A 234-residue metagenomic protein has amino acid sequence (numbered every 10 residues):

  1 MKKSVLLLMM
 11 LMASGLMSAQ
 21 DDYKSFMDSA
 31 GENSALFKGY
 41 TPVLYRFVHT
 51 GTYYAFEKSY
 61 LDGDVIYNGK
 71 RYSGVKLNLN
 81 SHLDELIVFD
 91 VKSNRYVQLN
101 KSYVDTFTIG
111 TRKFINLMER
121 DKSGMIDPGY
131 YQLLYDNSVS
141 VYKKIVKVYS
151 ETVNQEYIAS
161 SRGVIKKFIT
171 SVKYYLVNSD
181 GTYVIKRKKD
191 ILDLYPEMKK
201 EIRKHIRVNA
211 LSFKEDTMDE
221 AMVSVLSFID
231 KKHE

Functional and structural regions predicted by a protein language model:
M1-S4: Positively charged n-region of N-terminal signal peptides that target proteins for export
L6-M9: Sec-dependent N-terminal signal peptides
A13-G15: N-terminal signal peptide c-region/cleavage motif recognized by signal peptidases
M17-T52: Sec-dependent signal peptide cleavage junction
F37-G39, N178-T182, M198-R203: Short amphipathic alpha-helical segments, especially helix-boundary/capping motifs
Y54-F56, L61-K189: Aromatic-patch recognition
K186-K189, D193-E234: Long, compositionally biased interface segments
